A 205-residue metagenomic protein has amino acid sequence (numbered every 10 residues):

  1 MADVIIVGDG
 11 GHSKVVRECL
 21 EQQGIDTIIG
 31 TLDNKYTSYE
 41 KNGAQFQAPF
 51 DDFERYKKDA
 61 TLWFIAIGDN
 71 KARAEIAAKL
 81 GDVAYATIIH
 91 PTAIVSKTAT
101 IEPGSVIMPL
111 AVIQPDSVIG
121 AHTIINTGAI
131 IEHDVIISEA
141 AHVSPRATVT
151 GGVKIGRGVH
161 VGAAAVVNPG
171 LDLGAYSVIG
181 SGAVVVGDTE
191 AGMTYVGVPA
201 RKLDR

Functional and structural regions predicted by a protein language model:
M1-K57: Hydrophobic, well-ordered beta-alpha structural blocks that scaffold small-molecule cofactor pockets
G8, F64-G68, P169: Small/polar loops that bind or transfer phosphate-bearing groups
G8, W63, Y85, E132-H133: Generic structural signal for conserved hydrophobic packing positions in ordered secondary structure
H12, A72, V185: Short phosphate-engaging motifs
S13, T37-S38, I94, K202-D204: Flexible, glycine-rich phosphate/dinucleotide-binding loops and adjacent beta-alpha linkers at cofactor/substrate
R17-C19, E75-K79, I119, A191: Short amphipathic alpha-helical segments
Y36-I94: Phosphate-bearing ligand-interacting subdomains that bind or position ATP/ADP/UDP/GDP/NAD(P) or nucleotide-linked
I88-L203: Structural signal for interior beta-strand "rungs" in well-ordered beta-sheet cores of soluble enzyme domains
